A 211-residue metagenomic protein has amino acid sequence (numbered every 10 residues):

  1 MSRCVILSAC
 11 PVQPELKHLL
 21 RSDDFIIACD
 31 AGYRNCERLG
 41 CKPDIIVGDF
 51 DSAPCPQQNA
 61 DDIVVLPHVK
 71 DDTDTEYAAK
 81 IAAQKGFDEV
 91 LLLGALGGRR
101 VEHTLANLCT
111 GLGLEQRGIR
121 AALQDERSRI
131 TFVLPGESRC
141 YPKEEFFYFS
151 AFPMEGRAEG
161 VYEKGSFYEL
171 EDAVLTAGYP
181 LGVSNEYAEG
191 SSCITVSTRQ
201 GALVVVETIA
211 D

Functional and structural regions predicted by a protein language model:
M1-P56: N-terminal beta-strand-loop-alpha-helix module at the start of alpha/beta ligand-binding or catalytic domains
L7, I27-C29, G48, V65 (+2 more regions): General beta-strand structural signal in soluble alpha/beta enzymes
D61-H68, G118-A122, F146-F152, R157-A158: A glycine-rich helix N-cap at a beta->alpha junction
I63-K85: Short phosphate-binding loop-to-helix
V101-L112: Short Gly/Thr/Asp-enriched flexible loops that form oxyanion-binding sites at enzyme active sites
G113-R129: Short, acidic/small-residue loops that bind anionic groups at enzyme active sites
S128, V133-D211: Long, charged alpha-helical interface segments
